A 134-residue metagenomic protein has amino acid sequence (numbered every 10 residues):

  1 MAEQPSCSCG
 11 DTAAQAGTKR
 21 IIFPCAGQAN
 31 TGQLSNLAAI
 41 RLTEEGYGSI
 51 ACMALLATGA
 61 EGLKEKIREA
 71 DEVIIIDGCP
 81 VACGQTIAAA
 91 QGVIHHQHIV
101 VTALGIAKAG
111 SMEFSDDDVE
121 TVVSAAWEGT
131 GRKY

Functional and structural regions predicted by a protein language model:
M1-C52, G62-E72, V81-Y134: Iron-sulfur (Fe-S) cluster-binding modules
G59: S-adenosyl-L-methionine/SAH cofactor-binding core of RNA-modifying enzymes
I75: Redox-cofactor binding/interface segments in oxidoreductases and associated redox assembly factors
